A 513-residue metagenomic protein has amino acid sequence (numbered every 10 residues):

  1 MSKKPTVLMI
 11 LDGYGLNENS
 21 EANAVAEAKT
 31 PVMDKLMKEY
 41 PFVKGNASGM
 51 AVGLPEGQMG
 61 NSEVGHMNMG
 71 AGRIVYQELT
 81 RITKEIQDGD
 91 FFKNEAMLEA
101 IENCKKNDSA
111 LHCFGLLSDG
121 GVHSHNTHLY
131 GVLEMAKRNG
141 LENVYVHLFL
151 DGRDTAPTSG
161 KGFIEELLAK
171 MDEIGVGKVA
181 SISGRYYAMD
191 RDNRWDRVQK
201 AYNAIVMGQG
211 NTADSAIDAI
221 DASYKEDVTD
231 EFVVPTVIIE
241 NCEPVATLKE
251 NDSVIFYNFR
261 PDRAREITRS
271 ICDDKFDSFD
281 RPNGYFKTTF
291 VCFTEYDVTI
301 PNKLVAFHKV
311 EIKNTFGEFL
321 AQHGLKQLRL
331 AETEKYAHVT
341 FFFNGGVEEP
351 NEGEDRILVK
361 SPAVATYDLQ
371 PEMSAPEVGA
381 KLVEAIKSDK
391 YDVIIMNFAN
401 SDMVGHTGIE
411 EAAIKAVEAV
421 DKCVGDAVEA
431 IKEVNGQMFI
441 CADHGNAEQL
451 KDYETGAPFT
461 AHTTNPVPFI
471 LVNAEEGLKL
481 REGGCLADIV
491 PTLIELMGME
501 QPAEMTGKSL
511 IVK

Functional and structural regions predicted by a protein language model:
M1-K513: Feature captures the catalytic ectodomains and active-site-proximal regions of enzymes that hydrolyze or transfer
